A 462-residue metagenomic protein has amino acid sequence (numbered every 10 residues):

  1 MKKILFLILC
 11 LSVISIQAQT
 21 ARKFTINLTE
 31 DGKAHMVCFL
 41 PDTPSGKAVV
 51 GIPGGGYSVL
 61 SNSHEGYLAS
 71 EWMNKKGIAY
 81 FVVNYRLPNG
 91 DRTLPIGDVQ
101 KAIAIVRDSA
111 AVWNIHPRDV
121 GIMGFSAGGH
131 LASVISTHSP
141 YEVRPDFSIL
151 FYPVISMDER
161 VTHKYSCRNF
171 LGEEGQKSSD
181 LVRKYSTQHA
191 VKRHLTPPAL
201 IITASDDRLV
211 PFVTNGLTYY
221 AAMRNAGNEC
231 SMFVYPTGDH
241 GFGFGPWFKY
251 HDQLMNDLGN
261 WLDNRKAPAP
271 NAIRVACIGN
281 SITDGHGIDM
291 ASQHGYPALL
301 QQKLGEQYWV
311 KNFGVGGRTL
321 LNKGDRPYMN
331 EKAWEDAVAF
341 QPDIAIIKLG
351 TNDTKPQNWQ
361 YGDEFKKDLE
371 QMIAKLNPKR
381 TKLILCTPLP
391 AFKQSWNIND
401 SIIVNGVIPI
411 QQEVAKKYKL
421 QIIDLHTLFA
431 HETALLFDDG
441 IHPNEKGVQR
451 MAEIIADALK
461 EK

Functional and structural regions predicted by a protein language model:
V37, L217-P268, D439, E445: C-terminal catalytic histidine-bearing segment of alpha/beta-hydrolase fold enzymes
G46-G54: Short beta-strand element of the alpha/beta-hydrolase
S61-S63, L68, F81-P117, P246-Q253: Catalytic nucleophile-loop/oxyanion-hole region of alpha/beta-hydrolase and closely related hydrolase-like folds
K101-S166, V182, T187: Primarily recognizes the serine-hydrolase "nucleophile elbow" in alpha/beta-hydrolase and SGNH/GDSL folds
V182-R183, A269, Q302-E306, Y328-K462: Alpha-helical cap/lid subdomain in secreted, periplasmic, or secretory-pathway luminal O-acyl-processing enzymes
L200-D207: Short beta-strand/loop motif that positions the catalytic acidic residue of the alpha/beta-hydrolase fold
R208-N215: Conserved alpha/beta-hydrolase "acid-adjacent" motif
A269-V315, K332-Q341: Serine-esterase "nucleophile elbow" of acetyl-processing enzymes
